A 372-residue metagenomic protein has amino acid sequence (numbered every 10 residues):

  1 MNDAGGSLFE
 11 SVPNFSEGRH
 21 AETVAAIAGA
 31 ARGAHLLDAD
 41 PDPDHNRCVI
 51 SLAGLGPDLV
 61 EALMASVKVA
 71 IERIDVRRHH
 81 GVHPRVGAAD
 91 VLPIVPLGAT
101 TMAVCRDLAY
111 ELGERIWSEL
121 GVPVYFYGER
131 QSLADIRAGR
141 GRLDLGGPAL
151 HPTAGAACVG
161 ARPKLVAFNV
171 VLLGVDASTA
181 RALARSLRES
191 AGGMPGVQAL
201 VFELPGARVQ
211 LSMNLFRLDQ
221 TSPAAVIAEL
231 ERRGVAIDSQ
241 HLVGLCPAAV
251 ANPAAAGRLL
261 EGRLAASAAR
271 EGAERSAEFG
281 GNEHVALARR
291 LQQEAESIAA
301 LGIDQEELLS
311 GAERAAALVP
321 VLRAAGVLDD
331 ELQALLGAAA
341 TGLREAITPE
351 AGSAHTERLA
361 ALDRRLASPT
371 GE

Functional and structural regions predicted by a protein language model:
N2-E372: Long, contiguous binding/interaction regions
